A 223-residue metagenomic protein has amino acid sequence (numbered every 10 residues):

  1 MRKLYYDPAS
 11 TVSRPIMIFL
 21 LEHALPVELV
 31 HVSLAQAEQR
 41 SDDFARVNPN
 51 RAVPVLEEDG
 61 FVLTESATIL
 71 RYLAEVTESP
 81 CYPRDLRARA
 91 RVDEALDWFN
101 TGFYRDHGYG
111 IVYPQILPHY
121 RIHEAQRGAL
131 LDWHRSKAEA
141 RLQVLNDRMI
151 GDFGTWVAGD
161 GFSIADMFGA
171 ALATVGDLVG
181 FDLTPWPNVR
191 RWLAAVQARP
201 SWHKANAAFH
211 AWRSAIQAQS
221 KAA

Functional and structural regions predicted by a protein language model:
M1-A129, A223: GST-like domain detector, emphasizing the conserved glutathione-binding G-site in the N-terminal thioredoxin-like
D7, S33, I164, F209-W212: Short, solvent-exposed turn/loop segments enriched in Gly/Ser/Thr/Pro and often Arg
L29, P185, A205-N206: A generic structural-conservation signal
A37, L193, R213-S214: Generic structural signal for helix capping and beta-alpha/helix-loop junctions
A74, L172-A173, N206: Active-site-flanking alpha-helical
A95, T101-A198: GST-like fold's C-terminal all-alpha helical module
S201-H203: Juxtamembrane membrane-interface segments at transmembrane alpha-helix termini
F209-A223: Acidic/histidine-enriched, glycine/proline-rich intrinsically disordered or flexible terminal extensions
